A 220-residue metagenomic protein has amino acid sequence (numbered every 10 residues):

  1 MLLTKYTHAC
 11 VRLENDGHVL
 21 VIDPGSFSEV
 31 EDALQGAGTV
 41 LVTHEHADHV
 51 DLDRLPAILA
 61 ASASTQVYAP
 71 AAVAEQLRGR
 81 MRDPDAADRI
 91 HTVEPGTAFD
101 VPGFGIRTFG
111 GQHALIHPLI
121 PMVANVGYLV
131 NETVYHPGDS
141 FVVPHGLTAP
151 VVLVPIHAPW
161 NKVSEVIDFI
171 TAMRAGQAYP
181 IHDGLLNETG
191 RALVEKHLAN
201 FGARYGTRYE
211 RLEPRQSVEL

Functional and structural regions predicted by a protein language model:
M1-Q35, T92-T148, P159-K162, E213-L220: Core dinuclear metal-dependent hydrolase active-site scaffold
T4, R80-F99, I167, Q177-L220: Binuclear metal-ion centers of metallo-dependent hydrolases, dominated by the metallo-beta-lactamase
H18, A61-Q66, M173-Q177, Y205-T207: A short helix->loop->beta-strand "cap" motif at the edges of active sites that frequently abuts
F27-A69, P150-L153: Active-site metal-binding motif and surrounding structural segment of the metallo-beta-lactamase
A47, V73-A74, T97, V142 (+1 more regions): Alpha-helix capping/helix-boundary segments
D53-A61, R80, S164-A172: A short acidic, amphipathic alpha-helical/loop segment
S64-A72, Q177-G184: Short internal beta-strands
V126-A192, N200: Metallo-beta-lactamase
